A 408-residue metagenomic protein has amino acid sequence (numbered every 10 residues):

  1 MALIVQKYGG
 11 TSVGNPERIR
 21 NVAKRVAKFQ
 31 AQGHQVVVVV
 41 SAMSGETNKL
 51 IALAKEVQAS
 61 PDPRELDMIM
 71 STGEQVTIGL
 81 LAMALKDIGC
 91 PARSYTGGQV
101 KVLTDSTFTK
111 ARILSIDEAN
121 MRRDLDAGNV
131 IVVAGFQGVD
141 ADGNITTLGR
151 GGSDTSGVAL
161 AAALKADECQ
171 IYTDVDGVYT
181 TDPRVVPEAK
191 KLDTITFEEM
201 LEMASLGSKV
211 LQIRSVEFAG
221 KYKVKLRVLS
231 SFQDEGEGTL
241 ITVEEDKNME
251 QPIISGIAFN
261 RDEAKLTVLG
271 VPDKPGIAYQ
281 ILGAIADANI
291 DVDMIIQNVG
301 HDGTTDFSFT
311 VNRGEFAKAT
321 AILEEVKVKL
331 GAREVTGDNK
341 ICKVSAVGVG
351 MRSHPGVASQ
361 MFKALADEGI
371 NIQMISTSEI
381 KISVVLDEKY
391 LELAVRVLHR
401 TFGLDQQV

Functional and structural regions predicted by a protein language model:
M1-V216, N298, T310, L386-D387 (+2 more regions): Nucleotide/pyrophosphate-binding catalytic subdomain
H34, C90, V224, I290 (+1 more regions): Short phosphate-binding/catalytic loops that engage adenosine nucleotides
M43, V175-G177, Y222-L226, S230-E235 (+4 more regions): Glycine-rich beta-alpha junction loops
Q99, Q233, E379: Residue-level detector of flexible, active-site-proximal loop/helix-junction positions within diverse enzyme catalytic
E168-Y172, L226-V228, D293, M374: Short hydrophobic alpha-helical runs that function as membrane-insertion/retention elements
A219: Acidic-aromatic/histidine active-site loop/patch
E237-V408: A conserved regulatory-domain signal marking ACT and ACT-like small-molecule sensing domains and adjacent regulatory
